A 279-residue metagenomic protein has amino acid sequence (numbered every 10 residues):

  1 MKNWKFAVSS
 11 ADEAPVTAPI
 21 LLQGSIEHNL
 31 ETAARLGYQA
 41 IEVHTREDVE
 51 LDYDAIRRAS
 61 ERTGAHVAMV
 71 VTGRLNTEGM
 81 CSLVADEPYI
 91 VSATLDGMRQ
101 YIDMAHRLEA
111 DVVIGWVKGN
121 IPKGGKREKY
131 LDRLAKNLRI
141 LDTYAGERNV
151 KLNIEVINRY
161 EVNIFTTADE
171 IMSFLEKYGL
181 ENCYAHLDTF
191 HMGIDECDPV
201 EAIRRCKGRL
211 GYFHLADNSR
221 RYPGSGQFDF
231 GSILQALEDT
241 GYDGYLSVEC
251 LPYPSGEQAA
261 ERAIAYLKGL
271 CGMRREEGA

Functional and structural regions predicted by a protein language model:
M1-H106, A265-A279: N-terminal pre-domain/capping segments
M1-K2, L30-R35, E50-V71, Q100-E109 (+4 more regions): Acidic (Asp/Glu)-rich catalytic clusters
T17-L21, V43-A55, I121-K123, Y160-F165 (+3 more regions): Acidic-and-aromatic substrate-binding clefts and catalytic sites of carbohydrate-active enzymes
G24-S25, E61, V84-Y184, E277-G278: Active-site acidic/histidine proton-transfer and metal-coordination neighborhood in alpha/beta enzyme cores
A33, I41, T94, A105 (+5 more regions): Conserved, mostly hydrophobic/aromatic
A40-I41, A135-L234: Acidic/histidine-rich catalytic cores of soluble enzymes
E42, M69-V71, V113-I114, N153 (+2 more regions): Conserved beta-strand positions in the central sheet of alpha/beta enzyme cores
R74-M80, G119-P122, L215-R220: Conserved radical SAM core fold
